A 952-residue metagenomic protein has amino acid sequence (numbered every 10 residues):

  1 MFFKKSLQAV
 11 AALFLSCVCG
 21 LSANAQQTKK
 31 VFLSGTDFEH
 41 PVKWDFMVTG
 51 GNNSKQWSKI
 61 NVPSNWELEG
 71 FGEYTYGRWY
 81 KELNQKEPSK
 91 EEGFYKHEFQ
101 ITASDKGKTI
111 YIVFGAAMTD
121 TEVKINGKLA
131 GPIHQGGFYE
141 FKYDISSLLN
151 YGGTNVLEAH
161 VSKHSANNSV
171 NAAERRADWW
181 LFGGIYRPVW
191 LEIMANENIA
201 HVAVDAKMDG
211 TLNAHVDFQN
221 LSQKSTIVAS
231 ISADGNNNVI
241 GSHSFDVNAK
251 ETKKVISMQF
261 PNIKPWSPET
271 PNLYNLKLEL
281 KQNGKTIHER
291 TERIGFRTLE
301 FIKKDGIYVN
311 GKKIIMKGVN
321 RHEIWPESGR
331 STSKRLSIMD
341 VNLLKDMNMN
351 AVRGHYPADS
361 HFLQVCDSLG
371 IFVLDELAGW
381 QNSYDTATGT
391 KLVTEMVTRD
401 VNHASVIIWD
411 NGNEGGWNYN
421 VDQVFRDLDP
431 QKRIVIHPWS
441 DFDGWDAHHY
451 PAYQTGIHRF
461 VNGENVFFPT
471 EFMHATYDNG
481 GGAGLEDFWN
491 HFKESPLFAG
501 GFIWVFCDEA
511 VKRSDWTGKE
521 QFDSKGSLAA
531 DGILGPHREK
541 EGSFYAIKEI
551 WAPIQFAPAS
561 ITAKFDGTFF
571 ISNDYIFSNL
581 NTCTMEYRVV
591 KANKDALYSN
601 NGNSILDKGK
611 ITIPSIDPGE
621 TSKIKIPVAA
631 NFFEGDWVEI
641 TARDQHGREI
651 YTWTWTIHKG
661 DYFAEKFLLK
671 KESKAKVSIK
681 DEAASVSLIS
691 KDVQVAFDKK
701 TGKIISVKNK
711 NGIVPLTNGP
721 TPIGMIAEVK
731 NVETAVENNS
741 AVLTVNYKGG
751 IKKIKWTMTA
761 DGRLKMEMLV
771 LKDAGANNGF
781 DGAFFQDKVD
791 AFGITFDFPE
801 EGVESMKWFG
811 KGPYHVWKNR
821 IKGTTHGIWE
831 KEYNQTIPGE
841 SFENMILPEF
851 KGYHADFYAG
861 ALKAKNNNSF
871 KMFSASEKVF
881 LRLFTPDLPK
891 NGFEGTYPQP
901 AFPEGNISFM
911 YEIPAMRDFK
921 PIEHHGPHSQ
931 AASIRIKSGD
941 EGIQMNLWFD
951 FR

Functional and structural regions predicted by a protein language model:
Q26-V113, Q135, S165-D178, F182-I185 (+5 more regions): Extended carbohydrate-recognition surfaces in non-catalytic/accessory domains of CAZymes and lectin-like proteins
K30, F38, W44-G51, K90-H201 (+4 more regions): Accessory beta-strand-rich segments of carbohydrate-active enzymes
F32, T36-K55, N61, W66-E69 (+8 more regions): Substrate-binding clefts and catalytic carboxylate motifs of secreted carbohydrate-active enzymes
N65-L68, E73, G77-E82, G136 (+8 more regions): An acidic-aromatic loop/edge-strand motif
L68, A116, K163, S267 (+2 more regions): Beta-strand/loop-rich accessory regions of lumenal/periplasmic or secreted enzymes, predominantly carbohydrate-active
E69-I101, D105-F114, M118-I125, G131-H134 (+6 more regions): Active-site-adjacent substrate/metal-binding segments within catalytic domains of carbohydrate-active enzymes
I125, T211-V247, K254, D566-T612 (+2 more regions): Beta-strand-rich binding/interaction modules
R335, V341-L344, N350-G542: Substrate-binding/catalytic cleft of secreted carbohydrate-active enzymes, primarily glycoside hydrolases
